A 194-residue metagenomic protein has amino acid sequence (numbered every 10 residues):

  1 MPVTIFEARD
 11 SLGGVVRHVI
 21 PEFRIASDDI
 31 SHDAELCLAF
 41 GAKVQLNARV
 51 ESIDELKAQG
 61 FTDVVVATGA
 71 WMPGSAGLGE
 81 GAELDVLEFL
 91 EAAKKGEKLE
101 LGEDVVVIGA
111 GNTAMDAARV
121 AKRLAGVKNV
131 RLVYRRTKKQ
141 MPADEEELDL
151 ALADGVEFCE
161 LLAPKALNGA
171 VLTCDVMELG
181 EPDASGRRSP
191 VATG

Functional and structural regions predicted by a protein language model:
M1-I5, T113-L124: N-terminal Rossmann-like FAD-binding beta1-loop-alpha1 element of flavoenzymes
P2-H18, N129-K139: Glycine-rich FAD pyrophosphate-binding loop
D10, G111-N112: Glycine-rich NAD(P) Rossmann-fold beta1-alpha1 loop
D10, G77-E88: Non-heme iron-sulfur electron-transfer modules
R17-H18, A76-G79, A118-V120, D144-E145: Short amphipathic alpha-helical segments
V19-R24: Short glycine-enriched, charge-decorated loop/helix-capping segments at active-site entrances that position
S27-G74, D85-E97, L101, R123-G194: A Rossmann-like FAD-binding core segment of flavoenzymes
L101-G111: Beta1/beta-strand and adjacent pyrophosphate-binding region of the FAD-binding site in flavoprotein oxidoreductases
